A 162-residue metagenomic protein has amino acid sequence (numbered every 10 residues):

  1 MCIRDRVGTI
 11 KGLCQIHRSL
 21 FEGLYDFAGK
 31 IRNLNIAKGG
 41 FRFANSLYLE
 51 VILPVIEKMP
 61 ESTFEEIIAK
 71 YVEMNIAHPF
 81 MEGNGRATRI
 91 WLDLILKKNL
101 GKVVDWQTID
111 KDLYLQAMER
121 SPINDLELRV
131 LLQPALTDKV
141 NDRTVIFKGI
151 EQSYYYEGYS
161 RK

Functional and structural regions predicted by a protein language model:
M1-K162: FIC/Doc superfamily catalytic core
